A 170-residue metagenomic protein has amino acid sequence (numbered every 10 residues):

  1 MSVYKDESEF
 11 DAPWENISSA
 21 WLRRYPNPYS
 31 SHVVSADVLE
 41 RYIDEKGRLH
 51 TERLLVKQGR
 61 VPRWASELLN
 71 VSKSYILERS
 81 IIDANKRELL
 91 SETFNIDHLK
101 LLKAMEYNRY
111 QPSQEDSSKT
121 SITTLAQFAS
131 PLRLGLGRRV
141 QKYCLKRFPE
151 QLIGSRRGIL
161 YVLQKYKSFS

Functional and structural regions predicted by a protein language model:
M1-V61: Hydrophobic ligand-binding cavity/cleft-lining segments
S2-E7, W64-S72, D83-S170: Terminal "cap-and-tail" regions of soluble proteins that handle hydrophobic small molecules
E15-N16, R79, T123: Generic detector of isolated residues embedded in canonical secondary-structure elements
V33, Y75-L77, M105: Short edge beta-strand segments in beta-sheet-rich domains
L39-T93: Glycine-rich portal/gate segments that line the openings of hydrophobic small-molecule binding cavities
